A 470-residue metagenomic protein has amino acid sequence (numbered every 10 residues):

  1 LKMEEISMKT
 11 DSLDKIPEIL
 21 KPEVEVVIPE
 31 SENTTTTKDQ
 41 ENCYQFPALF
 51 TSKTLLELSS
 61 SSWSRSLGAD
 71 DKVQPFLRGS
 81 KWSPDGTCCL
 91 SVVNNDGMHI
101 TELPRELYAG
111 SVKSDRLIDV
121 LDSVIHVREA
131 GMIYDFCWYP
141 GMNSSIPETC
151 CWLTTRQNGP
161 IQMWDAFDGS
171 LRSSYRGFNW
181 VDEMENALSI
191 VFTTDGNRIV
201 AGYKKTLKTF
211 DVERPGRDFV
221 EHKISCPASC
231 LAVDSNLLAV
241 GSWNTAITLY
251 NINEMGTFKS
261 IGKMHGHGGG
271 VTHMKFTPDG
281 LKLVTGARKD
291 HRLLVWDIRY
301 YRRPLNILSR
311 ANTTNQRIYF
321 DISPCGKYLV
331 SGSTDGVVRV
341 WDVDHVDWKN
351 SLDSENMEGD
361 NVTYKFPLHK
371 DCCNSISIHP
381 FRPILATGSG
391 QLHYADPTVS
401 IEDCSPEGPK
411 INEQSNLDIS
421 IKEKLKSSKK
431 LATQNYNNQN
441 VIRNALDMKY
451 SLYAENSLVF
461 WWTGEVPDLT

Functional and structural regions predicted by a protein language model:
E4-N33, T37-T51, A130-M132, V337-R339 (+1 more regions): Terminal intrinsically disordered, low-complexity extensions flanking WD-repeat/beta-propeller proteins
T37-S60, C88-H126, F167-D168: Beta-propeller domains
S62-W63, E102-L121, M142, N158-W180 (+7 more regions): Per-blade loop-tip surfaces of WD-repeat and WD-like beta-propellers in eukaryotic adaptors/scaffolds
A69-K72, H126-R128, F178-D182, E221-S225 (+3 more regions): Surface loop/turn motifs at the tips and blade-to-blade linkers of beta-strand repeat domains
P75-K81, G131-N143, W180-V191, S225-V233 (+3 more regions): Canonical WD40 repeat/beta-propeller blade segments in eukaryotic WD-repeat proteins
P84-D85, P140-E148, T194-D195, D234-S235 (+3 more regions): Residue-level detector of Asp-centered blade-edge/turn motifs that repeat once per structural unit in beta-propeller
V92-N95, T155-N158, G202-K204, G241-N244 (+3 more regions): Conserved strand-to-loop turn within each blade of WD40 beta-propeller repeats
